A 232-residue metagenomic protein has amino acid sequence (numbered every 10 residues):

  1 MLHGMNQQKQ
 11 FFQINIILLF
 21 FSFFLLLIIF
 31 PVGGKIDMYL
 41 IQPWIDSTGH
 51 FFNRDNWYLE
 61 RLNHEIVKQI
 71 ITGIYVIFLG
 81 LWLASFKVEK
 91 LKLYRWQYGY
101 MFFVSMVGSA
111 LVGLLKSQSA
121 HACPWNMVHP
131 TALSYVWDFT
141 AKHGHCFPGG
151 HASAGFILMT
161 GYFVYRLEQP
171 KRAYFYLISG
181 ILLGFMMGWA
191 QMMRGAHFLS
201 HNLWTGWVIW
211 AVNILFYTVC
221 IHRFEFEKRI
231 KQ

Functional and structural regions predicted by a protein language model:
L2-F12, K90-L91, E227-Q232: Membrane-interfacial, low-structure loops and terminal tails that flank and connect transmembrane helices in multi-pass
L2-F78, S117-S119, W125-H129, L133-S134: N-terminal transmembrane-helix/juxtamembrane module of multi-pass inner/ER membrane proteins
F12, I17, F23, W137-Q232: Membrane-embedded catalytic cores of phosphoryl/pyrophosphoryl-handling enzymes
F20-F24, Q69, G73-I74, M101-A110 (+2 more regions): Alpha-helical transmembrane spans of integral membrane proteins, capturing the lipid-embedded, hydrophobic core of TM
I29-F30, D37, L79-L83, L111 (+3 more regions): Alpha-helical membrane-inserting segments
I66-W82, H151-G161: Hydrophobic alpha-helical transmembrane segments
G80-V104, Q169-F185: Cytoplasmic juxtamembrane regions at transmembrane-helix boundaries
K92-P170: Membrane-interface loops
